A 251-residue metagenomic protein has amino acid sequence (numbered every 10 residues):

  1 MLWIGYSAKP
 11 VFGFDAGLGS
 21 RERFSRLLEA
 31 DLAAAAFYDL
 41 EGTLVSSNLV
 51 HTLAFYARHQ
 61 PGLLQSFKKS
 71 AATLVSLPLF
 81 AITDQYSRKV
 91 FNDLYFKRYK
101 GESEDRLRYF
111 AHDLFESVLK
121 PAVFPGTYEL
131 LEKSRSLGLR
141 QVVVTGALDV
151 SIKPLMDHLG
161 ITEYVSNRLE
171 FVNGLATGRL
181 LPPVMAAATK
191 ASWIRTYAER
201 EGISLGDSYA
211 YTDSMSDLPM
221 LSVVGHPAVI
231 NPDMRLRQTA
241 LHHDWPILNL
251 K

Functional and structural regions predicted by a protein language model:
L2-D15, G19-R21, S25-L28, A33 (+2 more regions): C-terminal cap/substrate-recognition subdomain and adjoining C-terminal extension of metal-dependent phosphatase-like
S20-T83: Active-site neighborhood of HAD-like aspartate-dependent phosphohydrolases
F37-Y38, N92-Y95, T162: Preference for short coil/turn "hinge" residues that link or interrupt alpha-helices
E41, I82-T83, Y95-Y99, V143 (+2 more regions): A general boundary/transition motif marking the beginning of the first structured unit of a protein
S47-V50, L63-Y128, E132: A metal-dependent, Asp-based hydrolase signature
L53, R88-N92, G174-R179: Acidic/polar active-site rim loop that often engages polyanionic ligands
